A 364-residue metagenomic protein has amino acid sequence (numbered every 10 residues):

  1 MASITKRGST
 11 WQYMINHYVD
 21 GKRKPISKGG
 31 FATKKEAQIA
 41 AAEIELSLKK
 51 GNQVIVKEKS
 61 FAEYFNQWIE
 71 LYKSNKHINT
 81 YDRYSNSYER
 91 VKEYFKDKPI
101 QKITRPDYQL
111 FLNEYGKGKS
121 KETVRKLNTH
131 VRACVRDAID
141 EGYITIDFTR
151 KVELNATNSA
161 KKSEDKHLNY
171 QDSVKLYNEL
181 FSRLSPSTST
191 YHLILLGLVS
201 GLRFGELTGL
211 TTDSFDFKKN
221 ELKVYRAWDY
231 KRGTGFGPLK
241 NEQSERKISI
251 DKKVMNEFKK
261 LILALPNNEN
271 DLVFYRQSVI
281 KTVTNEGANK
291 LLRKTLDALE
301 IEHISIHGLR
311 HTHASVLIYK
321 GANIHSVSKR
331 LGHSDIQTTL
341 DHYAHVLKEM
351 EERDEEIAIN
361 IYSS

Functional and structural regions predicted by a protein language model:
A2-E58, N241: Short, surface-exposed polybasic/aromatic micro-patch for ligand or macromolecular engagement
S3, H17, G29, K34 (+7 more regions): N-terminal core-binding DNA-recognition domain of tyrosine site-specific recombinases/integrases
F111, L176, G233-P238, K320 (+2 more regions): DNA/chromatin major-groove-contacting recognition/catalytic segments
R125, D140, I144-F204, T208-L210 (+2 more regions): Basic, Lys/Arg- and aromatic-enriched nucleic-acid-binding interface segment
D140, L195, V199-E206, G287 (+3 more regions): C-terminal catalytic core of tyrosine-transesterase DNA break-rejoin enzymes
L154, G209-L263: Conserved tyrosine-mediated DNA breakage-rejoining catalytic core shared by Y-recombinases
N169-V174, K219, A227, D251-E302: Active-site/catalytic core of tyrosine-dependent DNA strand-transfer enzymes
K219-V224, S305, V316, S328-V346 (+1 more regions): Short functional hotspots where side chains directly engage DNA or cofactors
